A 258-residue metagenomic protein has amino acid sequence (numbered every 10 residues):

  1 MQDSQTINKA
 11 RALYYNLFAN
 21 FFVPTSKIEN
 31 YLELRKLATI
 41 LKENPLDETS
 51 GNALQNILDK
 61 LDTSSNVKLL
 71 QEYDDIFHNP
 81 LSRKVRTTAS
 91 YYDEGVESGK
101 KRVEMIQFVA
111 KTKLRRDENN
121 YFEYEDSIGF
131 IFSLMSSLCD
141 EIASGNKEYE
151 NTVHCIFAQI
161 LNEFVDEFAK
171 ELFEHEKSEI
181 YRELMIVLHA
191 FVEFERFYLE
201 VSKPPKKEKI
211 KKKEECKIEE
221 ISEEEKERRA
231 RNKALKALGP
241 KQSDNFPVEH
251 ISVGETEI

Functional and structural regions predicted by a protein language model:
M1-I258: Surface/interface-facing alpha-helical segments and adjacent flexible terminal/loop regions used for partner/assembly
